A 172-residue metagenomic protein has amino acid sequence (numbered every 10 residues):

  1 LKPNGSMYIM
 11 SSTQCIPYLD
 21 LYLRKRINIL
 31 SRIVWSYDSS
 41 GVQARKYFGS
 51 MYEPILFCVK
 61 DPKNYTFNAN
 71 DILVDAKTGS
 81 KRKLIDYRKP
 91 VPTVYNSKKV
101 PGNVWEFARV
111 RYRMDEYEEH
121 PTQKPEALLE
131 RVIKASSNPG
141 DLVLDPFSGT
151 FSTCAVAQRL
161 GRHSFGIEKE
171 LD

Functional and structural regions predicted by a protein language model:
L1-D172: Core catalytic lobe of class I
